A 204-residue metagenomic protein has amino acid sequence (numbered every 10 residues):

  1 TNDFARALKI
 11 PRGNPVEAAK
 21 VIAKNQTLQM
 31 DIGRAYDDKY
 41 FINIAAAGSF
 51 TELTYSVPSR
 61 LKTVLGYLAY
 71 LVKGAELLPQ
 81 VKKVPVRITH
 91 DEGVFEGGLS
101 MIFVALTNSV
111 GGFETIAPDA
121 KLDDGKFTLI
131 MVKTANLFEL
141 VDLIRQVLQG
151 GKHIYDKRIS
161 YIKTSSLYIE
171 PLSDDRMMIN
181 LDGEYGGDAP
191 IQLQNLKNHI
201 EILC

Functional and structural regions predicted by a protein language model:
T1-V64: Small-residue-rich beta-alpha loop regions that form the catalytic core of phosphotransfer and lipid-active enzymes
M30-I32, K83-P85, L99, A117 (+3 more regions): Short, acidic/polar N-cap/turn motifs at the starts of alpha helices
K39-A46, E52, E96-G97, M101-A105 (+5 more regions): Short hydrophobic-aromatic micro-motifs
E52-V57, F113-I116, D142: A short secondary-structure junction signal
L61-L68, V104, P118-E139: Gly/Ser/Thr-rich active-site loops/lids in small-molecule metabolic enzymes that frequently grip phosphoryl groups
V64-K83: Histidine-centered catalytic micro-motifs used for acid/base chemistry in nuclease and nucleotide-processing active
P79-K126: Oxyanion-binding "anion nests"
H90-E96, K121, M131-C204: ATP/nucleoside-binding phosphotransfer catalytic cores, i.e., glycine-rich phosphate-binding loops
